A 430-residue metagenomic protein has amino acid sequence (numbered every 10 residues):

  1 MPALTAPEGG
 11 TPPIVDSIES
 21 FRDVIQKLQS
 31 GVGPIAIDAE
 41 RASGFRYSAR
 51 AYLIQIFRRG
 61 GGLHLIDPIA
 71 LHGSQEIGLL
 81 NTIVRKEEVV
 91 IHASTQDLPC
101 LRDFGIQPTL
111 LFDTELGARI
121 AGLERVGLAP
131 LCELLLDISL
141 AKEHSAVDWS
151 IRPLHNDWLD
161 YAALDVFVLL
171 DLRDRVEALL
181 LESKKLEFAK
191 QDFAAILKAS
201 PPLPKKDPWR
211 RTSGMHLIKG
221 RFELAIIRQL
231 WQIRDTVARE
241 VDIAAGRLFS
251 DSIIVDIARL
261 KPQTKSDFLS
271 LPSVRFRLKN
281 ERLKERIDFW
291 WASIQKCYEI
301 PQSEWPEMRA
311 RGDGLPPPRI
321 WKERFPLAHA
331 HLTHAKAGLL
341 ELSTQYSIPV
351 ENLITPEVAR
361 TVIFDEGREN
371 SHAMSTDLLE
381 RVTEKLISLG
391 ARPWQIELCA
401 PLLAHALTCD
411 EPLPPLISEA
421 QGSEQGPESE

Functional and structural regions predicted by a protein language model:
M1-I35, A39: N-terminal accessory regions of nucleic-acid-interacting proteins
L4-P7, T11-I14, Q55, G60-L170 (+2 more regions): Active-site-proximal helix-loop-helix substrate-binding element of RNase H-like nuclease domains
R46-A49: Short glycine/proline-enriched turns and hinge-like loops at secondary-structure junctions
N156, V176-E430: Accessory DNA-binding and partner-docking regions appended to nucleic-acid-acting proteins, especially the terminal
